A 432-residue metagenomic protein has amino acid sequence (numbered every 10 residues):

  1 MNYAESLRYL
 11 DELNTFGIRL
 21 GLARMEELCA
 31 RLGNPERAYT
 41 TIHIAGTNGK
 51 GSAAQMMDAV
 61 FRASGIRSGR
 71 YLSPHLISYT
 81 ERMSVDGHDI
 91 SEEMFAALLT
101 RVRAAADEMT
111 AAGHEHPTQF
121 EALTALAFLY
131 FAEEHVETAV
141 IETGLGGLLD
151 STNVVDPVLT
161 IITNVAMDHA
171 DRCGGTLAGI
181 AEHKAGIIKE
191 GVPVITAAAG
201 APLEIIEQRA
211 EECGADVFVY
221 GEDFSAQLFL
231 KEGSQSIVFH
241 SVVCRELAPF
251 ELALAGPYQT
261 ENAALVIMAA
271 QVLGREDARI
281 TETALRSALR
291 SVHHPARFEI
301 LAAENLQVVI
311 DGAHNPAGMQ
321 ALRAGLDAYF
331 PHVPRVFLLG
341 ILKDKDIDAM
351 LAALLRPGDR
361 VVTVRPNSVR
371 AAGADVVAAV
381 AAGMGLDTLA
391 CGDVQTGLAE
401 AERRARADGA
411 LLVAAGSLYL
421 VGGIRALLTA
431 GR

Functional and structural regions predicted by a protein language model:
M1-N48, S52-R67, L76-S78, H135 (+3 more regions): N-terminal leader/targeting and accessory segments in enzymes
L10, T47, S68, V140 (+9 more regions): Residue-level signal for inorganic ion chemistry
L22, E26-R37, A63-V155, D171-C173 (+1 more regions): ATP-dependent carboxylate-amine ligase catalytic core
A38, T138-T143, D150-I161, V165-H169 (+2 more regions): Nucleotide phosphate-binding/pyrophosphate-handling subdomain across enzymes that bind or process nucleotide phosphates
M57, L148-V158, R425-L428: Short Gly/Thr/Asp-enriched flexible loops that form oxyanion-binding sites at enzyme active sites
L72, A197-A198, R209-K231, L252-P257 (+6 more regions): Beta-strand->loop->alpha-helix junctions that form or flank phosphate-binding loops in nucleotide-handling enzymes
M109-T110, E115, E134-E142, P157-P249 (+1 more regions): Acidic, Mg2+-coordinating active-site environments of NTP-dependent enzymes
A199-R209, G214-F218, G233, Q307-I310 (+2 more regions): C-terminal helical cap/extension that packs against the catalytic core of soluble nucleotide-cofactor enzymes
